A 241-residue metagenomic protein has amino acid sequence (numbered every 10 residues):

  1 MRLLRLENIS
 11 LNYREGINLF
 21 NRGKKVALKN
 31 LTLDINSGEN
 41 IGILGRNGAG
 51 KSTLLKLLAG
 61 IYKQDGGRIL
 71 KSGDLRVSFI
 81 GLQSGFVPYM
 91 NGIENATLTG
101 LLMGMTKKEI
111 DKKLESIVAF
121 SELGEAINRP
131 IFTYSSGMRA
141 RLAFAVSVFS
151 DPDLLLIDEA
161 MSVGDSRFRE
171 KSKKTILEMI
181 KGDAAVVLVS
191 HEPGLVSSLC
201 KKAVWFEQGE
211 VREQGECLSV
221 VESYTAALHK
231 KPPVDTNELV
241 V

Functional and structural regions predicted by a protein language model:
L4, V26-L28: Conserved structural motif at the start of ABC-family nucleotide-binding domains
N40, A49-L101: ABC ATPase nucleotide-binding domain signature region
L44-R46: The feature captures the beta-strand-to-loop junction immediately N-terminal to the Walker
T97, E109-A126, A145: Conserved ABC ATPase "signature" region
V148-D153, I157: A short, proline-enriched helix->beta-strand linker immediately N-terminal to the Walker B motif in ABC-type P-loop
S190-H191: H-loop/switch region of ABC-family ATPase nucleotide-binding domains
S198-W205: Conserved catalytic segment of ABC-fold P-loop ATPases
E210-P233: Conserved beta-strand-loop-alpha-helix hinge in the C-terminal portion of ABC ATPase nucleotide-binding domains
